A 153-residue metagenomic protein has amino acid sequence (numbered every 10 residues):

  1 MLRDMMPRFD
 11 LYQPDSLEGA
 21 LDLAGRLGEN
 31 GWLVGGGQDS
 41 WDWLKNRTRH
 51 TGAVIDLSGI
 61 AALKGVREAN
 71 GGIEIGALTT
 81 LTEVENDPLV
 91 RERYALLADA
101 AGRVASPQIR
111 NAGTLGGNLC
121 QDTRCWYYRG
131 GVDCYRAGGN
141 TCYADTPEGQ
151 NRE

Functional and structural regions predicted by a protein language model:
M1-E153: C-terminal structural segment of proteins
